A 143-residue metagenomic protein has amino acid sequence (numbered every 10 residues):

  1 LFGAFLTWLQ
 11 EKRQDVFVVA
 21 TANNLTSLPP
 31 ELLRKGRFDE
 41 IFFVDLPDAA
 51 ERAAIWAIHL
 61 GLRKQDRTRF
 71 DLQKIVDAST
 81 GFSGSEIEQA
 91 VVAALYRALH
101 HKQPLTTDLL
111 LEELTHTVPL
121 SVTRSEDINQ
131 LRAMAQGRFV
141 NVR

Functional and structural regions predicted by a protein language model:
L1-V76, F82: Walker A/P-loop NTP-binding motif of AAA+ ATPase domains
A4, W8, I55, A90-A93 (+2 more regions): Generic recognition of well-ordered alpha-helical segments
T68, Q73-V91, H100-R143: C-terminal engagement/docking regions of AAA+ P-loop ATPases
